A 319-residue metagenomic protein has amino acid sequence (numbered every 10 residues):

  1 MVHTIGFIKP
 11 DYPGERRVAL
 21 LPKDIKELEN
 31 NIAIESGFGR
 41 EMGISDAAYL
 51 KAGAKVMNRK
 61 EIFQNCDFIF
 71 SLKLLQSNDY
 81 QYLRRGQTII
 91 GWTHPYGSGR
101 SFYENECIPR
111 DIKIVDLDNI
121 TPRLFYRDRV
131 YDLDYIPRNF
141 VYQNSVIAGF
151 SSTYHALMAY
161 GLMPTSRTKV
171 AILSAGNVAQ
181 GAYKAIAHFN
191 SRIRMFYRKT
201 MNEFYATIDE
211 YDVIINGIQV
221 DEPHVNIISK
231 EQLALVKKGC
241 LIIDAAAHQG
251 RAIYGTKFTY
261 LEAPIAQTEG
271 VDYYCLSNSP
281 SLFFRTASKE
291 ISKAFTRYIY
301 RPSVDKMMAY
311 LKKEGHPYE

Functional and structural regions predicted by a protein language model:
P10-R40, I147-Q219: Glycine-rich phosphate/diphosphate-binding loop of Rossmann-like nucleotide-binding domains
N30, R84-T88, P109-I112, K237-C240 (+1 more regions): A short helix->loop->beta-strand "cap" motif at the edges of active sites that frequently abuts
A33-K55: N-terminal beta-loop-helix "entrance" segment that forms/cooperates in small-molecule cofactor or anionic ligand
K55-E61: Short acidic-hydrophobic, aromatic-tinged amphipathic segments that line or gate anion-handling sites
F63-Q64, F68-A148: Phosphate/diphosphate ligand-binding glycine-rich loop within oxidoreductases
K73-L74, T93-H94, I218-E222, A246-A247 (+1 more regions): Short glycine-/small-residue-rich Rossmann-like dinucleotide-binding loops
D118-M163, R251-E319: Adenosine-phosphate binding glycine-rich loop
K199-D272: Rossmann-like adenosine-cofactor binding region
